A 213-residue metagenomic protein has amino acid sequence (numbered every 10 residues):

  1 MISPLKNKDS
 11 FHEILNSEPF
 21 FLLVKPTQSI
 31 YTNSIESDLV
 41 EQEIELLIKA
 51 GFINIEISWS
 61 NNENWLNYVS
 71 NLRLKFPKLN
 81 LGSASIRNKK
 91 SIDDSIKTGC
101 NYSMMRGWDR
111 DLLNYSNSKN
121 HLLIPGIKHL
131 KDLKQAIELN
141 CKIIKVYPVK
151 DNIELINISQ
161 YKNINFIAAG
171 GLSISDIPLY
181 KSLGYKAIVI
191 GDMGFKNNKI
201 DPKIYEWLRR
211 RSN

Functional and structural regions predicted by a protein language model:
M1-G99, S118, I174-S175, K196-N213: Conserved N-terminal beta1-alpha1 strand-loop-helix module at the mouth
H12-L15, L74, E138, S159-Q160 (+1 more regions): Solvent-exposed alpha-helices and their adjacent loops that cap or buttress functional pockets in soluble metabolic
L23, I53-N62, L79-R87, I92 (+4 more regions): Catalytic beta/alpha-barrel core
E43, L112-L113, D132, L155: Aromatic/hydrophobic pocket-lining residues that form π-stacking "cages" and hydrophobic walls in ligand
E45-L47, Q160-Y161, S182-Y185: Short, solvent-exposed amphipathic alpha-helical segments in soluble enzyme and RNA/protein-processing domains
L74-L79, N114-P125, K162-A169: Short acidic, glycine/proline-enriched helix-loop-strand junctions
N88-T98, K131-N140, E154-I156, L172-I190: Catalytic cores of alpha/beta
Y102-L112, V146-E154, G184-W207: Glycine-rich phosphate-binding active-site loops on the catalytic face of alpha/beta enzymes
